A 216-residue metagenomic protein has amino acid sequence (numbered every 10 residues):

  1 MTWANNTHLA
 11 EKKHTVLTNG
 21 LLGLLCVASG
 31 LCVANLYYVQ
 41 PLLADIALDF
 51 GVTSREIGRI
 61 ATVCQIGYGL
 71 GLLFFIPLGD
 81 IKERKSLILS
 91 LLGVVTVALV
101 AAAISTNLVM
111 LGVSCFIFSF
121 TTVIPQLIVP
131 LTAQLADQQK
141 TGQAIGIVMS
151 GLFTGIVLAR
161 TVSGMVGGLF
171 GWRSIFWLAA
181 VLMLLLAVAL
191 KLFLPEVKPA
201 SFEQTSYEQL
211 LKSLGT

Functional and structural regions predicted by a protein language model:
T7-V16, P195-T216: Juxtamembrane intracellular "pre-TM" segments in multi-pass secondary transporters
L24-S54: Extracytoplasmic
G30, T62-I66, G93, F116 (+2 more regions): Transmembrane alpha-helical cores of Major Facilitator Superfamily
Y37, Q65-L73, V123, I156-V157: Residue-level signature of mid-helix packing/kink "hotspots" within the transmembrane helices of 12-pass Major
L70-L108: Conserved MFS/SLC helix-loop-helix module at the cytosolic interface between two early adjacent transmembrane helices
A98-A102, F118, L190: MFS-fold secondary transporters
M110, I147-L192: Helix-loop-helix hairpin linking two adjacent transmembrane segments in secondary transporters
S114-G151: Cytoplasmic helix-loop-helix junction between adjacent transmembrane helices in 12-TM secondary transporters
